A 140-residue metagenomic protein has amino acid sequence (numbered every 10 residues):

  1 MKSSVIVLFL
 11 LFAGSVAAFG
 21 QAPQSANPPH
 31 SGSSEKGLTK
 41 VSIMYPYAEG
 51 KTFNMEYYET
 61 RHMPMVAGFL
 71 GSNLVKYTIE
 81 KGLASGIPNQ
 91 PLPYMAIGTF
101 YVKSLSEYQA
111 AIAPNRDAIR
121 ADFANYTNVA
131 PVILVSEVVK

Functional and structural regions predicted by a protein language model:
S4-L8, G20-K140: Macromolecular interaction modules
A13-S15: N-terminal signal peptide c-region/cleavage motif recognized by signal peptidases
